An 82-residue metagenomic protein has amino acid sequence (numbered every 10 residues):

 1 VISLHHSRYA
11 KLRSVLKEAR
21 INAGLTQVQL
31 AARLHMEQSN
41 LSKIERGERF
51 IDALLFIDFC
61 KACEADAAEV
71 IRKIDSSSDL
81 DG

Functional and structural regions predicted by a protein language model:
V1-H6, K61, A68-G82: Short, charged recognition helix plus adjacent turn of helix-turn-helix-like nucleic-acid-binding domains
V1-N22: A short, Lys/Arg-rich alpha-helix, primarily the initiator
V15, T26, D52-L55, D66: Residues that mark the N-terminal boundary/hinge immediately upstream of a DNA-recognition element
I21, A32, K61: Alpha-helical residues within the helix-turn-helix
I21, H35, R46-E48, D75: Residue-level detection of the helix-turn-helix DNA-binding "recognition helix"
G24-K43: Short alpha-helical DNA-recognition segment
H35, L54-V70: DNA major-groove recognition helix of helix-turn-helix/homeodomain DNA-binding modules
